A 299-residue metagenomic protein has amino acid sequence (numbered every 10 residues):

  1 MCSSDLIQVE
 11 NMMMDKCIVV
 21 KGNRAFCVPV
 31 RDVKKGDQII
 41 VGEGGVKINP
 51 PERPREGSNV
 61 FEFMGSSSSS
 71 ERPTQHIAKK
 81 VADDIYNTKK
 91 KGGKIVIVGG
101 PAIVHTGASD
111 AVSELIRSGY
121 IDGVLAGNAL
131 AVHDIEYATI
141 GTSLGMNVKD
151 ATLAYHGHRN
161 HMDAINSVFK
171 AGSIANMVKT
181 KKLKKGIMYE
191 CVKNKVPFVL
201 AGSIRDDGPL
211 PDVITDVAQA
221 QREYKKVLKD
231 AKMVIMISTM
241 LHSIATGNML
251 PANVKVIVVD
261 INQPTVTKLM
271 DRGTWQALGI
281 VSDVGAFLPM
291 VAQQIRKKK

Functional and structural regions predicted by a protein language model:
M1-S3: Short, small-residue-biased leader/transition segments that mark boundaries at the very start of proteins
M13-A25: Short, structured beta-strand/loop micro-motifs enriched in basic residues and often containing a Trp
K34-V41: Loop/turn positions that initiate beta-strands
P50-P54, G107-A111, D134-I140, L210-V213 (+2 more regions): Short acidic, glycine/serine/threonine-rich loops at helix termini
R55-S70, K91, I165-A171, R205-D207: Gly-rich Lys/Arg/Thr-decorated short loops/hinges at beta-loop-alpha junctions or inter-strand turns that position
K79-I95, E190-K193, V227-A231: Glycine-rich phosphate/diphosphate-binding loops that line cofactor/substrate pockets in enzymes
I95, S113-I116, Y120-N166, M236: Active-site histidine-anchored catalytic micro-motif
N147-K299: C-terminal functional extensions of proteins
